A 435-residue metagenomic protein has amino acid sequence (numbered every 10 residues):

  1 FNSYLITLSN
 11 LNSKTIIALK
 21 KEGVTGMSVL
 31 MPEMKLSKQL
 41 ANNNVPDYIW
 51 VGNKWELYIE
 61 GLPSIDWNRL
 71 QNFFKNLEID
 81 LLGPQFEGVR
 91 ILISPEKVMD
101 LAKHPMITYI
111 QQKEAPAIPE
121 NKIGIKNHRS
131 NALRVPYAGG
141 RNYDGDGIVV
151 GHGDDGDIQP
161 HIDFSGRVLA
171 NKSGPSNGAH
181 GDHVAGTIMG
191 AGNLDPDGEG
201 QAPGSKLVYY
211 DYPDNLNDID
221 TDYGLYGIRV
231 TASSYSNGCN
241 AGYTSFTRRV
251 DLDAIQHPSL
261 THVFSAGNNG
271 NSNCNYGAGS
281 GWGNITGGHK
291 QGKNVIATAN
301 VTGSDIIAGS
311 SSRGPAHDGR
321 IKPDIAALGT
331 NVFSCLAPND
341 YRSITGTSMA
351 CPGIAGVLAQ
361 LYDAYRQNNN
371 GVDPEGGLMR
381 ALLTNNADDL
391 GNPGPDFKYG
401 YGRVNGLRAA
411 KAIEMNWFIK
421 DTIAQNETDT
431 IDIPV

Functional and structural regions predicted by a protein language model:
F1-V150: Autoinhibitory N-terminal propeptides
S13, I17, N68, N72 (+11 more regions): Solvent-exposed, polar/charged alpha-helical surfaces in well-ordered, non-transmembrane soluble domains, broadly
D66-R69, E96, A191-P196, V208-K293 (+2 more regions): Substrate-binding/access-modulating region of protease and related hydrolase catalytic domains
N68, L133-N217, Y226-R229, N240-Y243 (+6 more regions): Subtilisin-like serine protease catalytic core
K75, I79, A102-M106, M189-N193 (+5 more regions): Sec-exported extracytoplasmic/periplasmic mature domains
G153-S165, N300-P352: Catalytic-core environment of secreted peptidases
T187, A327-P393: Hydrolase catalytic cores
G198, Y209, D363-P434: C-terminal subdomain of the subtilisin-like protease fold in secreted/lumenal serine endopeptidases
